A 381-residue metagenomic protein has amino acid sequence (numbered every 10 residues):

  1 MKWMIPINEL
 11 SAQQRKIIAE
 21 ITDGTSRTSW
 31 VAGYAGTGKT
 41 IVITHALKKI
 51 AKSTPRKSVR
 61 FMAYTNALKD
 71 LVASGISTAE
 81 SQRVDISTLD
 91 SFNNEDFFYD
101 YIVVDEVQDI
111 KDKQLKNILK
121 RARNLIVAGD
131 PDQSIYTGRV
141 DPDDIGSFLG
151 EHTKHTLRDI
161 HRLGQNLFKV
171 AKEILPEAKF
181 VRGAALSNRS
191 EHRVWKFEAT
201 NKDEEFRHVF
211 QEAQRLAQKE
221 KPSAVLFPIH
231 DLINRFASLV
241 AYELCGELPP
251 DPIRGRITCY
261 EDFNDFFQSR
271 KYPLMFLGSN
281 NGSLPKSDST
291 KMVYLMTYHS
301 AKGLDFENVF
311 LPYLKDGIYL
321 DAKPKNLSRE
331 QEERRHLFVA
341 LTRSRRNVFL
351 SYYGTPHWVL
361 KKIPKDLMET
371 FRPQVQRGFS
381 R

Functional and structural regions predicted by a protein language model:
K2-R27: N-terminal pre-P-loop "Q-motif" helix
N8, Q133-T137, S147-E191: Conserved coupling/interface region of RecA-like P-loop/ASCE motor cores
G24-A46: Walker A/P-loop
T37, N66, I86, N93 (+4 more regions): Core RecA-like ATPase module of SF1/SF2 helicases and allied nucleic-acid translocases
K49-R60: Conserved SF1/SF2 helicase motif Ia
R60-F97: Inter-Walker segment of RecA-like/P-loop motor cores
F98-Q114, N124-V127, D132-Y136: SF2 helicase catalytic motif II
K196-K221: Conserved interdomain hinge at the start of the Helicase C-terminal
